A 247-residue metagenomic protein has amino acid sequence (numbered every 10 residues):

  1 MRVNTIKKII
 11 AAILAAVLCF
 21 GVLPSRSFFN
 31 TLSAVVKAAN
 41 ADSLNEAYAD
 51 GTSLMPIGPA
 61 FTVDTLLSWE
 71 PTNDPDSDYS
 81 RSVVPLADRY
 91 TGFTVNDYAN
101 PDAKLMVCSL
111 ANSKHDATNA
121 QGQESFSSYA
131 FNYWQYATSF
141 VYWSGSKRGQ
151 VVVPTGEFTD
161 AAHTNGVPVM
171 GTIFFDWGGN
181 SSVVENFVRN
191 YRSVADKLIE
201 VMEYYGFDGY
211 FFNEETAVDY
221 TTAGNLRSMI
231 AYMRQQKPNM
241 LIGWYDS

Functional and structural regions predicted by a protein language model:
M1-K8: Positively charged n-region of N-terminal signal peptides that target proteins for export
N4, A16-V17, F126-S128: A generic local structural motif
T5, I13, T31-L32: Generic short amphipathic/hydrophobic targeting helices enriched at N-termini, encompassing Sec-type signal peptides
K8-R26: Sec-dependent N-terminal signal peptides of Gram-positive bacterial secreted proteins and lipoproteins
F20-A41: Sec-dependent signal peptide cleavage junction
A38-Q123, A130: N-terminal module-boundary/linker segments of secreted carbohydrate-active enzymes
Y98-S247: Chitinase-like catalytic core of GlcNAc-active glycosidases
